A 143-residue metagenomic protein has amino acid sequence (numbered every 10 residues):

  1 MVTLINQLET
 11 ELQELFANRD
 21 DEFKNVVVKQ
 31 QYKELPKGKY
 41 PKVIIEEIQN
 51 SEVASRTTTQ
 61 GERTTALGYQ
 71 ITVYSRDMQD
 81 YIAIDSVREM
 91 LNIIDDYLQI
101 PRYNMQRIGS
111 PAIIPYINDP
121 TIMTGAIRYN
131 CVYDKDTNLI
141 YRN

Functional and structural regions predicted by a protein language model:
M1-E14, S51-T64, N104-N143: Short, charged interaction patches at domain edges and termini
M1-T57, R88-E89, R142-N143: Small/polar-rich, solvent-exposed N-terminal microdomains that initiate assembly or binding
L15-R19, Y97, P101, D136: Solvent-exposed amphipathic alpha-helical surface segments
E22-V28, R102-S110: Short beta-strand elements
E46, Q70-Y74, R128-V132: Residue-level recognition of well-ordered beta-strand positions that form the cores of beta-sheet-rich folds across
T65-Y69: Amphipathic N-proximal alpha-helical interface segments
S75-Y81: A generic structural motif
I82-R102: Short, hydrophobic/π-rich interface segment
